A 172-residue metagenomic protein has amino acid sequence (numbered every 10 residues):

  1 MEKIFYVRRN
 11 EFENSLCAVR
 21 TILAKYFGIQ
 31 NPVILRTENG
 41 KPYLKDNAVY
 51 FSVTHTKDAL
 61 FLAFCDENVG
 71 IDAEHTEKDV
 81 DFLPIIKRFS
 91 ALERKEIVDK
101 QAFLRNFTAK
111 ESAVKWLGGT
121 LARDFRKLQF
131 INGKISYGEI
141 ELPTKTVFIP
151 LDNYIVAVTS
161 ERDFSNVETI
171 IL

Functional and structural regions predicted by a protein language model:
M1-L172: Core catalytic alpha/beta fold that binds nucleotide/phospho-ligands
